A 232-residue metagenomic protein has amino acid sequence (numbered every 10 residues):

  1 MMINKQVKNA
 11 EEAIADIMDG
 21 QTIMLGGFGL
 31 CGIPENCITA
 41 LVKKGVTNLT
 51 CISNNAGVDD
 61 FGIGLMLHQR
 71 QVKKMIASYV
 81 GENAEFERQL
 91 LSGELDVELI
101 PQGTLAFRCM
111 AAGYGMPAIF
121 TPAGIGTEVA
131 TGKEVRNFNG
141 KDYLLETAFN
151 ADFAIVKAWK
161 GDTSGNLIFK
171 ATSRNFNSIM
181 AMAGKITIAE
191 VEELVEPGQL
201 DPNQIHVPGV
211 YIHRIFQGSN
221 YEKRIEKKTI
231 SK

Functional and structural regions predicted by a protein language model:
M1-K232: Conserved alpha/beta enzyme-core scaffold
